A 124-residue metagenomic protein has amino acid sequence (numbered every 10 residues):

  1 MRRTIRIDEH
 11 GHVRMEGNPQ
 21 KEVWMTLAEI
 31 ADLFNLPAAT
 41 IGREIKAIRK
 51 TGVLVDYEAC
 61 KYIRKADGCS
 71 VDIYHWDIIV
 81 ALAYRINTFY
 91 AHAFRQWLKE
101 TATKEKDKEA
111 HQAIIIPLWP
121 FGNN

Functional and structural regions predicted by a protein language model:
M1-E29, L33-A38, R64-N124: Positively charged, aromatic-accented nucleic-acid-binding surfaces
F34, T51-G52: Residues at alpha-helix termini
A39, R43: Key DNA-contact positions within bacterial/archaeal DNA-binding proteins
E44, I48: Residues in the recognition helix of alpha-helical DNA-binding motifs
V53-D67: Short Lys/Arg-enriched helix C-cap and helix-to-coil transition segments that create basic nucleic-acid-contact patches
